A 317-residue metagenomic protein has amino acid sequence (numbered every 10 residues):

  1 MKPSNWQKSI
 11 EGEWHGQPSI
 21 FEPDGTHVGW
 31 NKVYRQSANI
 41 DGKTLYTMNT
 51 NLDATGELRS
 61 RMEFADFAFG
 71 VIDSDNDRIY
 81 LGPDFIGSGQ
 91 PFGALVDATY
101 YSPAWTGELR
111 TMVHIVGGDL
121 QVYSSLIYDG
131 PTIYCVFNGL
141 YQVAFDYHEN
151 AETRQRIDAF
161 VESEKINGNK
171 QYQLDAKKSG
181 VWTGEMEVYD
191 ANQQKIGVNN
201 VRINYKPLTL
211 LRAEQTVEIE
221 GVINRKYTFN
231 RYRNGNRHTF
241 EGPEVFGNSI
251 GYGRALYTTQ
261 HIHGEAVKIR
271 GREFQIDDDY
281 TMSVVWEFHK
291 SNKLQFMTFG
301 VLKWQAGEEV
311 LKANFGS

Functional and structural regions predicted by a protein language model:
M1-F64, A68-V71, G82, A104-V201 (+2 more regions): Amphipathic/hydrophobic helical signal segments and adjacent flexible N-terminal regions that mediate secretion
N39-A104, N192-H263: Central antiparallel beta-sheet cores of small beta-barrel/beta-sandwich binding domains
G253-F296: C-terminal structured domain segments
